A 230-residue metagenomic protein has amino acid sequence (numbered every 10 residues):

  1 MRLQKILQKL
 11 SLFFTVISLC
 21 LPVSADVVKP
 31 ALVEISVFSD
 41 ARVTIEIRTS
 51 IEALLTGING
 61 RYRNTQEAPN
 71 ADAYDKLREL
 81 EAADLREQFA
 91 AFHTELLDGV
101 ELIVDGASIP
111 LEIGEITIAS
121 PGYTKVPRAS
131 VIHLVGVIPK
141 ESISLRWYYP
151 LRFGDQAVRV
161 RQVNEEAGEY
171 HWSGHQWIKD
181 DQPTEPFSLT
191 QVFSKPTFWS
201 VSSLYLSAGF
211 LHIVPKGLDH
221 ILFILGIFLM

Functional and structural regions predicted by a protein language model:
R2-S11: Bacterial N-terminal signal peptides that target proteins for export
L12-I17: Sec-dependent N-terminal signal peptides of Gram-positive bacterial secreted proteins and lipoproteins
C20-P22: N-terminal signal peptide c-region/cleavage motif recognized by signal peptidases
A25-V214, L218: N-terminal soluble domains immediately following signal/targeting peptides that reside in extracytoplasmic
I221-M230: Membrane-interfacial alpha-helical segments at the cytosolic side of multi-pass membrane proteins
